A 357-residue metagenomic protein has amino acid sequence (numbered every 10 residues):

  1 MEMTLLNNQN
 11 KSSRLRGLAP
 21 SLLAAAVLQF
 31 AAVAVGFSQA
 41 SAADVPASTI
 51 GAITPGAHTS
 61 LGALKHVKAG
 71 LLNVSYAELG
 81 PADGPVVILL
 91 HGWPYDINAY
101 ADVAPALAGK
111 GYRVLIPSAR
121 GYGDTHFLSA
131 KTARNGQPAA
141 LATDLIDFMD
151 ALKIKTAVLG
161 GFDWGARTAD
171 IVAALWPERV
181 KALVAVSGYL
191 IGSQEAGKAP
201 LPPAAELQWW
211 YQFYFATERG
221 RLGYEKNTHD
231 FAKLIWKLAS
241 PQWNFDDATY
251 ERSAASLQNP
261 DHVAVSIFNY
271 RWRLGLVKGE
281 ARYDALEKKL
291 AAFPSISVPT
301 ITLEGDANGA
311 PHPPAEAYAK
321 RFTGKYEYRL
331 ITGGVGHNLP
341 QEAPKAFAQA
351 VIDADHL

Functional and structural regions predicted by a protein language model:
M1-R16: N-terminal secretory signal peptides that target proteins for export/translocation
S21-G36: Bacterial N-terminal signal peptides
A32-A47: Signal peptide processing junction and immediate N-terminal pro/mature segment of secreted/exported proteins
D44-L64, L72-V74, L79, V86 (+3 more regions): Flexible "cap/lid" subdomain of the alpha/beta-hydrolase fold that forms the substrate-access gate
E78-H126, Y318: Conserved HGGG/HGGXW glycine-rich cap/lid loop of the alpha/beta-hydrolase fold
G92, D163, Q341-E342: Conserved acidic functional residues
A142, I267, P344-A348, I352: Short, amphipathic alpha-helical "lid/cap" segments that border enzyme active or binding sites
V335-A343: Catalytic histidine-centered segment of alpha/beta-hydrolase-like enzymes
